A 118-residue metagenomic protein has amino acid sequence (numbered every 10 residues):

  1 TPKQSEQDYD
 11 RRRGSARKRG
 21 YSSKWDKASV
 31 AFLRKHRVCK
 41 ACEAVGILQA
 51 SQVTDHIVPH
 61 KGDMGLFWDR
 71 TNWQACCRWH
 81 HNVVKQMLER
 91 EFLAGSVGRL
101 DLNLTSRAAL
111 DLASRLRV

Functional and structural regions predicted by a protein language model:
T1-K18: BZIP DNA-binding basic region
T1-S5, A44-I47, W73-G98: Short Cys/His-centered divalent metal-binding micro-motifs
Q7-D10, K24-F32, N82, Q86-L88: Charged, low-complexity, helix-prone segments enriched in Lys/Glu/Asp/Gln
K18-S29, I57-G62: Short Cys/His-rich Zn2+-coordinating modules
K24-V53: Short cysteine-rich loop/turn motifs with clustered Cys
E43-A75, L88: Histidine-centered nuclease catalytic patch
M87-V118: Charged phosphate-binding loop/patch that engages nucleotide di/tri-phosphates or the phosphate backbone of nucleic
